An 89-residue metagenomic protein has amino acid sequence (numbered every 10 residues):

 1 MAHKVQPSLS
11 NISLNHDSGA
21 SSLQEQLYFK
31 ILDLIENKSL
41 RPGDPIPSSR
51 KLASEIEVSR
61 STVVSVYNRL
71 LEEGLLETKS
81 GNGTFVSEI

Functional and structural regions predicted by a protein language model:
M1-I89: N-terminal basic, amphipathic alpha-helical segments
